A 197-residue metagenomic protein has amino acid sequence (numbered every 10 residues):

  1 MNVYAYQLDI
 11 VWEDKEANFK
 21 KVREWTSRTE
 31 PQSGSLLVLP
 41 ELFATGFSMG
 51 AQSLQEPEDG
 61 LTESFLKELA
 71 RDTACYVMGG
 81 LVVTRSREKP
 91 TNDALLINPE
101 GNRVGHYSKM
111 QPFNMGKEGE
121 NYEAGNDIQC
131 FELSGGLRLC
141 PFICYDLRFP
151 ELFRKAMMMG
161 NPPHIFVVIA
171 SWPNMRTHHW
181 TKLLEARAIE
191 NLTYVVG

Functional and structural regions predicted by a protein language model:
M1-A5: Extreme N-terminal starter segment of soluble prokaryotic enzymes
Q7-W12: Short polar catalytic/cofactor-binding loops
K15-E16, R23-E100, H106, P173-T193: Cys-nucleophile CN-hydrolase/nitrilase-fold catalytic domain and related Cys-dependent amidase chemistry that acts on
A17-T26, F149-A156: Short, acidic/polar
T29-E30, M158-H164: His/acidic metal-ligating clusters that form di-metal
E56, R85-G160, P173-A186, E190: Active-site catalytic loop in hydrolytic enzyme cores
H164-N174, G197: His/Asp/Glu-enriched short active-site or ligand-binding loop at hydrolase and phosphoryl-transfer sites
